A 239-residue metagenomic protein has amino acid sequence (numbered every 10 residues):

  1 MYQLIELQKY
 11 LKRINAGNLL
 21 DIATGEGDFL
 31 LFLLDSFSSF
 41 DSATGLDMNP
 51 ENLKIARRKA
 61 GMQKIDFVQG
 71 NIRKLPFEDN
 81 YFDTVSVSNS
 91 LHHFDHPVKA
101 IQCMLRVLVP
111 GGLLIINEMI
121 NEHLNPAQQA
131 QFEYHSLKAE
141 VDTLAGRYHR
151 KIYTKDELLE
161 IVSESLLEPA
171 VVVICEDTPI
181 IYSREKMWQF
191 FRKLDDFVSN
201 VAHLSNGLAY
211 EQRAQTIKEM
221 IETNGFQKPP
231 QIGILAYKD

Functional and structural regions predicted by a protein language model:
M1-G17, F32: Conserved alpha-helix/loop element of class I SAM-dependent methyltransferases that forms part of the SAM/SAH-binding
L20, G27-K74: Class I SAM-dependent methyltransferase SAM/SAH-binding core
S86: A conserved beta-strand element that flanks and buttresses the S-adenosyl-L-methionine
H92-H93: A short His-aromatic
V98-P110: A short glycine-rich, Lys/Arg-flanked "PGG" loop and its adjoining helix->strand segment in the class I
I115-A139: Conserved class I S-adenosyl-L-methionine
R150-L166: Short alpha-helix
I152, V171-D239: Conserved Class I S-adenosyl-L-methionine
